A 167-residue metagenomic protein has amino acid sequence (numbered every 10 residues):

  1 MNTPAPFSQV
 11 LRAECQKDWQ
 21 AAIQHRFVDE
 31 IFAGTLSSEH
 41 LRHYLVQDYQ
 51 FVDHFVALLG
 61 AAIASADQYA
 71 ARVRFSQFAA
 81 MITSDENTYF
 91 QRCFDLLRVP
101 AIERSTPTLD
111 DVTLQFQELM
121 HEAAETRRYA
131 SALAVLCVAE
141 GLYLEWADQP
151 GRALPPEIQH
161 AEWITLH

Functional and structural regions predicted by a protein language model:
N2, A70-H167: Active-site-proximal alpha-helical scaffolds that flank and shape metal-associated catalytic sites
N2-V28: Acidic, low-complexity proline/glycine-rich segments
L11-R12, D48, P156: Intrinsically disordered, low-complexity regions enriched in Ser/Pro/Gly/Gln/His and often acidic
Q16-A21, T35-S65, S84-D85, A134-E145: Alpha-helical bundle segments that constitute or directly flank the non-heme di-iron/ferroxidase center
Q24-H25, S38, Q117: Residue-level signal for cytosolic alpha-helical hairpin/rod architecture
F27-A33, M120-E122: Short, charged/polar, low-complexity loop and linker segments that flank or interrupt alpha-helical bundles
